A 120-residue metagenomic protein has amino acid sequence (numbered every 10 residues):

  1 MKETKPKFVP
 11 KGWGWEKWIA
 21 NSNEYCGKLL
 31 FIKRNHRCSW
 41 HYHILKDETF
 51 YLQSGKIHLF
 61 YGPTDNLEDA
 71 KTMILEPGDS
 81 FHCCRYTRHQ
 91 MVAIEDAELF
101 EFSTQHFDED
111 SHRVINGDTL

Functional and structural regions predicted by a protein language model:
M1-L29, R37-S39, T72-M73, V114-L120: A short, N-terminal "cap"/entry segment at the start of jelly-roll beta-barrel domains of the cupin/DSBH fold
E3-T4, V9-P10, D65-L67, V92-L120: Double-stranded beta-helix
N23-Y25, K33-R37, K56-H58, D65 (+1 more regions): Short, charged/polar surface micro-motifs in flexible loops or helix N-caps
L29, T49, T72, S80 (+1 more regions): Short, surface-exposed charged micro-motifs
L30-F50: Short, well-structured hydrophobic secondary-structure segments
S39-H41, L59-F60, H82-C83, R88-I94 (+1 more regions): Short beta-strand His + acidic residue motifs that chelate non-heme Fe in jelly-roll/DSBH and cupin folds
L45-P63: Glycine- and acidic-residue-biased ligand/ion/polar-headgroup-sensing regions
P63-R85: Short acidic-glycine-tyrosine-enriched beta hairpin
